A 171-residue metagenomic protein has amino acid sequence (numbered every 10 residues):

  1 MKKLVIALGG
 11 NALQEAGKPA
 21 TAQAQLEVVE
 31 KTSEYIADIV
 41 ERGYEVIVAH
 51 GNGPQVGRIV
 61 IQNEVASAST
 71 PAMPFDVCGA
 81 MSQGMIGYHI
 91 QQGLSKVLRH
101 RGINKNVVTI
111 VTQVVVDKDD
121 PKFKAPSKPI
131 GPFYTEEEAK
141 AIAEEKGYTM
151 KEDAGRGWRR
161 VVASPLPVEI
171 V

Functional and structural regions predicted by a protein language model:
M1-A49, I59-E64: N-terminal glycine-/serine-/threonine-rich phosphate-binding loop
V5, G10, G53, A72-P74 (+1 more regions): Generic secondary-structure boundary/loop-capping signal
I6-A7, V48-H50, E144, E152-A154: Generic detector of intrinsically disordered, low-complexity, polar/charged segments
A12-Q14, G53-G57, V115-K118: Short, active-site-adjacent cap segments at secondary-structure transitions
E34-A37, H50, P54, R58 (+4 more regions): N-terminal, well-ordered alpha-helical segments
I47-P54, I59-Q62, Y134, G157-S164: Aromatic-residue detector
A66-V171: Ligand-binding beta-strand-loop-alpha-helix segment within the catalytic cores of soluble metabolic enzymes
